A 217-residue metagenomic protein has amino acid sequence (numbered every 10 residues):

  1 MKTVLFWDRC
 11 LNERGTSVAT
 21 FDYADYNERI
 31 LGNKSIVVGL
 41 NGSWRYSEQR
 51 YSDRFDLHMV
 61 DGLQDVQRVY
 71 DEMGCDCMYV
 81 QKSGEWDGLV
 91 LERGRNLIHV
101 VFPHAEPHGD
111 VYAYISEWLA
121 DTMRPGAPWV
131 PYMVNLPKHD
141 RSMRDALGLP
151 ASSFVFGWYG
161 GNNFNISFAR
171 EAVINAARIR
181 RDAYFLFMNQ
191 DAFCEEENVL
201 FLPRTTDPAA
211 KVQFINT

Functional and structural regions predicted by a protein language model:
T3, D76-C77, V111, V155: Structural motif
L5-F6, H58, R68-L89, R95-H99: Short N-terminal targeting/anchoring amphipathic segment
W7-R14, V18-Q67, D191-F193: N-terminal strand-loop element at the rim of the active site of nucleotide-sugar-dependent glycosyltransferases
G42-Q49, E85-G88, A105-E106, L119-M123 (+2 more regions): Short, charged/polar "capping" segments at the starts of alpha-helices and the immediately preceding loops
Q67-M73, D207-T217: Short acidic alpha-helix that forms the nucleotide-activated donor recognition element in Leloir-type transferases
L97-A113: Membrane-proximal helix-turn-helix segments that form the acceptor-binding/catalytic region of lipid-linked
D110-D140: Donor nucleotide-sugar binding/catalytic pocket of nucleotide-sugar-dependent glycosyltransferases
P128-P208: Conserved catalytic-core segment of nucleotide-activated headgroup transferases in glycan assembly
